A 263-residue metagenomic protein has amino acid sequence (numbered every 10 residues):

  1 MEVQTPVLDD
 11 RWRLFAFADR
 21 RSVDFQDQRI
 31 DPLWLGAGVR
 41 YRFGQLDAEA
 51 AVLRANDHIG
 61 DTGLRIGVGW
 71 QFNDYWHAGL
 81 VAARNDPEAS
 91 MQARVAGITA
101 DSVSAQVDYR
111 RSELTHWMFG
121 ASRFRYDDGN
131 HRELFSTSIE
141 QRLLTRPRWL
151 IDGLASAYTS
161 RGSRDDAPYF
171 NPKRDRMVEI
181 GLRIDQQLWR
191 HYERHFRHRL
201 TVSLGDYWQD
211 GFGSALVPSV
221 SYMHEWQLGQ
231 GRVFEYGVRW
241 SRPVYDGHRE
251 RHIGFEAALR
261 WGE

Functional and structural regions predicted by a protein language model:
M1-E263: Gram-negative and organellar
